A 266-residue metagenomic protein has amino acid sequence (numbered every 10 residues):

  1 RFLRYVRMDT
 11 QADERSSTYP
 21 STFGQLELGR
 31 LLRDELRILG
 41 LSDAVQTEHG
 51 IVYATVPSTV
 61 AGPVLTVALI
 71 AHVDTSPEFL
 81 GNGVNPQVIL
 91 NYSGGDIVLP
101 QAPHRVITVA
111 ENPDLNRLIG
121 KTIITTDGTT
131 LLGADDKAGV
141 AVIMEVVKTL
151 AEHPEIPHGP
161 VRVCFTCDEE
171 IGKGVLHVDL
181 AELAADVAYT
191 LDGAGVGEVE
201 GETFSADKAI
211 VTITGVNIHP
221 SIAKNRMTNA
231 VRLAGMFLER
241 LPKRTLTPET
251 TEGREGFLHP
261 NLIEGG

Functional and structural regions predicted by a protein language model:
R1-F23, T125: N-terminal capping segment at the start of a domain
L3, R30-R33, V140-K148, D179 (+2 more regions): Predominant activation on well-ordered alpha-helical scaffold segments within soluble catalytic domains
V6, T10-D13, L36, G40 (+4 more regions): Structural signal for hydrophobic packing residues in well-ordered secondary-structure cores of soluble enzyme domains
S17-V64, A68-I70, D74: A non-catalytic alpha/beta surface segment that caps or lines the substrate-entry region of metallo-dependent hydrolase
S21-Q25, G29, D136-G139, M227-V231 (+1 more regions): Generic structural signal for well-ordered, non-membrane alpha-helical segments in soluble metabolic enzymes
P63-P160, F165: Active-site metal-coordination/substrate-binding segment of hydrolases, especially metallo-dependent peptidases
L115-N116, K121-A134, H153, D168-G266: Midchain, well-structured core segments that form catalytic/ion-binding scaffolds
